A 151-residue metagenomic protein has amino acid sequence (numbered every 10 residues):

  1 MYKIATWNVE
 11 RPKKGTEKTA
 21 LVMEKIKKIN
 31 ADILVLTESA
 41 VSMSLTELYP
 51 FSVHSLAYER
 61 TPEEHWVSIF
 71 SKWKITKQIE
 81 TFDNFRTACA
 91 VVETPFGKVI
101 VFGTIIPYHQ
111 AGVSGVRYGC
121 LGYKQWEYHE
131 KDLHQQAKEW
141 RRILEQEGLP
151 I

Functional and structural regions predicted by a protein language model:
M1-F51, L56-H65, G97: N-terminal, active-site-proximal structural segment of metallo-dependent hydrolase catalytic domains
M1-T6, E10-M23, S71-I151: Active-site regions of metal-assisted phosphoester/phosphodiester hydrolases, unifying DNase/endonuclease modules
